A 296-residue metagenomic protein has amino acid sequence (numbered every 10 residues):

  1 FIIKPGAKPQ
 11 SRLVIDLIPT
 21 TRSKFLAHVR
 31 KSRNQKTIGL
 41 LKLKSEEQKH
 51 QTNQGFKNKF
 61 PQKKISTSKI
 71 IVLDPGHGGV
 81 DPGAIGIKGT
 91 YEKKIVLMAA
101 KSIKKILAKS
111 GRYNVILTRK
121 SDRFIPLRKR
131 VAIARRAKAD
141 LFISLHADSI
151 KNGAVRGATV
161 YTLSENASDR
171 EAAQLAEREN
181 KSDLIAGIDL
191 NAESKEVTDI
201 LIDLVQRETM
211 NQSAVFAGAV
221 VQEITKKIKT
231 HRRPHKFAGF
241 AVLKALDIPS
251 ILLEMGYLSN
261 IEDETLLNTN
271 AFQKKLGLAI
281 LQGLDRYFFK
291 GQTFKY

Functional and structural regions predicted by a protein language model:
F1-I70: Signal-peptide-cleaved, periplasmic/extracellular N-terminal interaction regions immediately downstream of the signal
F1-P5, R112-L117, D122, H231-R233: Short, well-structured beta-strand/strand-turn elements
I3, D199-L201: Short glycine/proline-rich turn/loop motifs
A7-P9, I65, G79, A245-D247 (+1 more regions): Short flexible coil/turn linkers enriched for glycine and charged/polar residues that connect secondary-structure
R12, I70, D140, I248-S250: Structural motif
I15, L201-Y296: Active-site-adjacent mobile loop/cap segments within catalytic or ligand-binding domains
D16-P19, P75-H77, L145-A147, T162-S164 (+2 more regions): Flexible glycine-/small-residue-rich
G39-V197, Q206-G218, Q222, K226 (+3 more regions): Catalytic-core regions of hydrolytic enzymes
